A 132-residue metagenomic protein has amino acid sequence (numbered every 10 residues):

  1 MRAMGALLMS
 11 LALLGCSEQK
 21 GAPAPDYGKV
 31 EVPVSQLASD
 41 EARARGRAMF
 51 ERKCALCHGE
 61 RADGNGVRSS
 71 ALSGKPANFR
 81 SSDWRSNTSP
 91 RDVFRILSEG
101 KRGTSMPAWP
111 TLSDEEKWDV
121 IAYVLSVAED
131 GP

Functional and structural regions predicted by a protein language model:
R2-M9: Sec-dependent signal peptide recognition, specifically the positively charged N-region followed immediately by
L13-G15: C-terminal motif of bacterial Sec signal peptides marking the signal peptidase cleavage site
S17, A77, I96-V127: Axial heme c-ligation environment in periplasmic c-type cytochrome domains
K20-M49, P132: Electrostatic cytochrome c docking/interface patches
Q36-L37, R47, R61-P90: Gly/Gly-Pro-rich "capping" loops immediately C-terminal to redox-active cysteine motifs in periplasmic/lumenal
D40-G59, D63, V93-F94: Sequence/structural segment immediately N-terminal to covalent heme-attachment motifs in c-type and related
D63, S126-P132: Inter-heme linker and motif-flanking segments adjacent to c-type heme-binding CXXCH motifs in c-type cytochromes
